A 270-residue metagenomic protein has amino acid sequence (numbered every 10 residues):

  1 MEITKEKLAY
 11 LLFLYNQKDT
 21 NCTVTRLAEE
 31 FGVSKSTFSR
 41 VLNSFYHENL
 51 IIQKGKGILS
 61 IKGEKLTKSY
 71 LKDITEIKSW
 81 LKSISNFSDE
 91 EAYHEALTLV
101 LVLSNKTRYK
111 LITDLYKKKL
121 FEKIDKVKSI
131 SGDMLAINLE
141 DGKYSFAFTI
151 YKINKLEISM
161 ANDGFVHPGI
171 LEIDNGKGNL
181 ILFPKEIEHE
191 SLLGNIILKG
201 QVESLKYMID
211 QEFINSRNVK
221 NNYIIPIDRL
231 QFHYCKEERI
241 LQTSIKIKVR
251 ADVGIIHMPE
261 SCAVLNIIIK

Functional and structural regions predicted by a protein language model:
M1-Y10: Short alpha-helical segments that sit at the start of domains
A9, F13-Q17: Short amphipathic alpha-helical elements of helix-turn-helix/winged-helix folds
D19-E30: Short acidic, hydrophobic short linear motifs in intrinsically disordered regions
L27, T37-E48: Basic amphipathic alpha-helical segments that dock to polyanions
Y46-K56: A short, conserved structural fragment
G55-D73: Basic, amphipathic "hinge/linker" alpha-helix immediately C-terminal to the N-terminal HTH DNA-binding motif
T75-Y116: Amphipathic alpha-helical dimerization/coiled-coil segments that flank or bridge DNA-binding/regulatory modules
G132-N179, F183-K270: N-terminal soluble domains immediately following signal/targeting peptides that reside in extracytoplasmic
